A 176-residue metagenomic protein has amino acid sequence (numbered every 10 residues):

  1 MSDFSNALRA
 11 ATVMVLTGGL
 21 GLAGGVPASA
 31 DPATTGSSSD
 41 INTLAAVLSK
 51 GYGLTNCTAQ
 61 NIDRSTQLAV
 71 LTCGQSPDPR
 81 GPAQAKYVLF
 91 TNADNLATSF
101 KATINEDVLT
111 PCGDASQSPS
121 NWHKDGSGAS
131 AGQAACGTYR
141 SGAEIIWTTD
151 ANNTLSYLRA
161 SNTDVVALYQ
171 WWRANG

Functional and structural regions predicted by a protein language model:
M1-D31: Secretory targeting and sorting signals
A30, S37-N42, A129-G176: Extracellularly exposed regions in secreted/surface proteins, prominently low-complexity, repeat-rich
P32-L54: Predominantly extracellular/luminal regions of secreted and cell-surface proteins, especially disulfide-bonded
D40, L44, L48, N92-F100 (+1 more regions): Stable alpha-helical elements in mature extracytoplasmic
K50-A85, S120-T149: Short, compositionally biased low-complexity segments enriched in polar/charged residues
R80-S99, L155-R159: A short acidic-to-branched-hydrophobic micro-motif
F100-E106: Short amphipathic alpha-helices in soluble, non-transmembrane regions that often serve as interface/regulatory elements
E106-C112: A common structural junction motif
